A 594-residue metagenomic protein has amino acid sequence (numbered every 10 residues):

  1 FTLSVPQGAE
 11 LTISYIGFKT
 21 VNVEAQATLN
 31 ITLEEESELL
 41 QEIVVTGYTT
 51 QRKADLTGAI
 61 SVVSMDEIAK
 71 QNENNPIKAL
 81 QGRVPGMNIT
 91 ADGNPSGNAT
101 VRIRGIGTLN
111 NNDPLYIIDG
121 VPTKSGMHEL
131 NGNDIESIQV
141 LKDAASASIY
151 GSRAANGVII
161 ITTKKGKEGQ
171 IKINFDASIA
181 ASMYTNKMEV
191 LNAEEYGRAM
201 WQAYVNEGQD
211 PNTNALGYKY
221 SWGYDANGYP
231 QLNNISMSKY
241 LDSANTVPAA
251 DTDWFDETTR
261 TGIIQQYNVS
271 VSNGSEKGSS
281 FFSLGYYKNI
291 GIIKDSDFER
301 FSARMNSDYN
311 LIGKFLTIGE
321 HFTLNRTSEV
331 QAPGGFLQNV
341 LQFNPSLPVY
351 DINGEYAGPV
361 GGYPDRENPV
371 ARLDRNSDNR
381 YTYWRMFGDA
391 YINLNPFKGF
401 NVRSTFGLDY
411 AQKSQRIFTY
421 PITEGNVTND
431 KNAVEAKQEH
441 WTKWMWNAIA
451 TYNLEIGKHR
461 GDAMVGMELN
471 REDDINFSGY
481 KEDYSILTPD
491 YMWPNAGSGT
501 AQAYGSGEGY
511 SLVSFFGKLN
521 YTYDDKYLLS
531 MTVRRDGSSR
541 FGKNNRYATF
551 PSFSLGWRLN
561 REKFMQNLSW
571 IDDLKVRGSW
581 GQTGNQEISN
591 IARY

Functional and structural regions predicted by a protein language model:
F1-M305, N310-L311, L316-G319, F387: Short, small/polar-rich motifs associated with maturation and membrane association, primarily at protein termini
I13, Y116, Y350, L454 (+1 more regions): Short aromatic-centered micro-motifs
N30, I77, T100, V158-I160 (+10 more regions): Membrane-embedded beta-strand positions in outer-membrane beta-barrel channels/transporters
A54, E168-D251, G291-F298, S302-F387 (+2 more regions): Surface-exposed loop/interface segments of Gram-negative outer-membrane beta-barrel transport/assembly proteins
T163-K165, N273-S275, Y309-L311, I392-L394 (+6 more regions): Residue-level signature of outer-membrane beta-barrel architecture
F175-A177, P551-L555: One face of beta-strands
L284-I290, L529-S538: Transmembrane beta-strand segments that form the barrel wall of outer-membrane beta-barrel proteins
K543-A548: Short glycine/threonine-rich loop-to-helix capping motif typified by GTGT followed within a few residues by an Asp-Pro
